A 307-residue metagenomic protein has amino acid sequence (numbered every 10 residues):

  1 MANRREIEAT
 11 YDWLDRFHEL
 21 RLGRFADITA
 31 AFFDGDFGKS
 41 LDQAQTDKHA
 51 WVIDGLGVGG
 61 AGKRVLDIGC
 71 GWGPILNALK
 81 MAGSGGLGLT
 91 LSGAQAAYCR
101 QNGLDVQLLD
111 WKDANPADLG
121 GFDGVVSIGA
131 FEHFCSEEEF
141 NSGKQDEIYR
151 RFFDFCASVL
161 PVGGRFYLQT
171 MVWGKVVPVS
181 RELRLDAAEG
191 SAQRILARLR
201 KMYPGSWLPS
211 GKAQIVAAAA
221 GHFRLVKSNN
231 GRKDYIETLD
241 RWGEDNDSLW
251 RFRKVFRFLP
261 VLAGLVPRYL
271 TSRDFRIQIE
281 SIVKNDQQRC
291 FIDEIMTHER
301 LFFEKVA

Functional and structural regions predicted by a protein language model:
M1-G55: Conserved Class I S-adenosyl-L-methionine-dependent methyltransferase catalytic core
A61-G69: Conserved class I S-adenosyl-L-methionine
W72-G83: Conserved SAM-binding loop of SAM-dependent methyltransferases across substrates and taxa, primarily the Class I
G103-D113: Conserved SAM-binding strand-loop segment of SAM-dependent methyltransferases
K112-I128: A short acidic, Gly/Pro-enriched loop at the edge of an enzyme's catalytic core that lines a small-molecule cofactor
Q145-V162: A short glycine-rich, Lys/Arg-flanked "PGG" loop and its adjoining helix->strand segment in the class I
G163-T170: Conserved beta-strand signature within the Rossmann-like core of class I S-adenosyl-L-methionine
V172-I295, V306: Substrate-binding/catalytic lobe of Class I Rossmann-like enzymes that use SAM or dcSAM, i.e., the mid-to-C-terminal
